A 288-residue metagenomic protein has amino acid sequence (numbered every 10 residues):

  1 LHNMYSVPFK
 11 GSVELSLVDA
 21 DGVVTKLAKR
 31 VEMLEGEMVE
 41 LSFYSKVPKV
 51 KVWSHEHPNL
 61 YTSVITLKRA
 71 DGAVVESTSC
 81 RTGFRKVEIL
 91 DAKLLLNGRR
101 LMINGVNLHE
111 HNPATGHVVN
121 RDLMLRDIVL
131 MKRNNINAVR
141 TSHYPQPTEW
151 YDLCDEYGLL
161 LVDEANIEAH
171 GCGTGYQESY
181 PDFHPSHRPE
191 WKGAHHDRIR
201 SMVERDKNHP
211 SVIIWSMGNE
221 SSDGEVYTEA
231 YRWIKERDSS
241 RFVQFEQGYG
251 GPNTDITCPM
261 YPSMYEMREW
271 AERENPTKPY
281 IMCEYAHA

Functional and structural regions predicted by a protein language model:
L1-L161, R198-I199, I213-I214, A230-E236 (+1 more regions): Secreted/periplasmic carbohydrate-active enzymes, especially glycoside hydrolases
I128-M131, A138-A288: Substrate-binding/catalytic cleft of secreted carbohydrate-active enzymes, primarily glycoside hydrolases
